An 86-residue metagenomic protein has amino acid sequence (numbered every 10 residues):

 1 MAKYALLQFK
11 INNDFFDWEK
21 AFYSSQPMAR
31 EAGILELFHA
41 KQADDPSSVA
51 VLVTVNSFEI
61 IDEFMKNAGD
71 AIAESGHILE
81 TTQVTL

Functional and structural regions predicted by a protein language model:
M1-I72, E80-L86: Short S/T/G/P-rich N-terminal loop/turn motif that feeds into the first structured element of a domain
G76: Conserved Class I S-adenosyl-L-methionine
